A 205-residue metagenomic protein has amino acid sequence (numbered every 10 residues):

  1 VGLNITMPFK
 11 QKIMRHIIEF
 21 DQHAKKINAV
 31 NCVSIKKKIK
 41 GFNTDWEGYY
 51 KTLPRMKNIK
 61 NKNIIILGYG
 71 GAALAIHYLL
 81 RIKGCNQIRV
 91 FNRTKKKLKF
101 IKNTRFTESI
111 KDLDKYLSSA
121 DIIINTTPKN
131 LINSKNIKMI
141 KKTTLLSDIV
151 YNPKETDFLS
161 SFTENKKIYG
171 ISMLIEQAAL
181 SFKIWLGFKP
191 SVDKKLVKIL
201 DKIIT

Functional and structural regions predicted by a protein language model:
V1-M56, P153, S161: Phosphate/diphosphate ligand-binding glycine-rich loop within oxidoreductases
C32, D45, L145-L200: Rossmann-fold NAD(P)-binding glycine/threonine-rich loop
N58-K60, I82-G84, N136-T144: Short, conserved loop/helix-junction motifs that constitute active-site signature segments in enzyme catalytic cores
G68-G70: Glycine-rich Rossmann-fold phosphate-binding loop(s) that bind the pyrophosphate of adenine dinucleotide cofactors
A73-L74, E155: N-terminal Rossmann-fold NAD(P) dinucleotide-binding loop
K83-K102: NAD(P)-binding Rossmann-fold cofactor-contacting core
R105-I168, S172: Rossmann-like adenosine-cofactor binding region
